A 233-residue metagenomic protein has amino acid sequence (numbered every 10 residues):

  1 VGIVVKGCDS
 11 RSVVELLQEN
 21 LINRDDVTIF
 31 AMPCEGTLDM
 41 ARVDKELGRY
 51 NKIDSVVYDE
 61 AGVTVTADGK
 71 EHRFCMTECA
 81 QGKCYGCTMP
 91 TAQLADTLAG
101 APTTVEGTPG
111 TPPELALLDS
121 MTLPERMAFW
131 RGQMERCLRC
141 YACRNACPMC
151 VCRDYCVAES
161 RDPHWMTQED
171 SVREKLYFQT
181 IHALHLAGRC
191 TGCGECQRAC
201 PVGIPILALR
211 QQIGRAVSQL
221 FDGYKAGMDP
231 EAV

Functional and structural regions predicted by a protein language model:
V1-W130, P148: Iron-sulfur-associated redox domains of electron-transfer enzymes in respiratory and anaerobic energy metabolism
D9, C143, P205-I206: Helix N-cap / loop-to-helix initiation motif
S12, G132-L138, A142: Short, well-structured alpha-helical interface segments that form or flank functional binding sites
L17-N20, C137, A216: Alpha-helix boundary/capping residues
N20, L94, C140-R144, L220 (+1 more regions): Short secondary-structure junctions and interdomain/linker hinges
T66, R139-N145, C150, D154: Hydrophobic, aromatic-lined core segments that form the binding pocket/scaffold for planar heteroaromatic ligands
G82-G86, R139-N145, R189-A199: C-type cytochrome heme c attachment motif
G107-E135, M149-V233: Ferredoxin-type iron-sulfur electron-transfer modules in oxidoreductases and energy-metabolism complexes
